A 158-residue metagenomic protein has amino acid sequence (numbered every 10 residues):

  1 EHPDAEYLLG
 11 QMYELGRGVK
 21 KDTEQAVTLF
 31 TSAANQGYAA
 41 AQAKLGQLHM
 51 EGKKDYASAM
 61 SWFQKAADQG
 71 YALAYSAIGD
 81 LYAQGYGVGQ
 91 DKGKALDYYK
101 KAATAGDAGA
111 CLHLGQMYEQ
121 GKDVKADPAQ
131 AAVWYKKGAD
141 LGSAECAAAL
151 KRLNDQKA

Functional and structural regions predicted by a protein language model:
E1-P3, L15-R17, D22, N35-Y38 (+6 more regions): Short helix-capping/linker turns of helical repeat alpha-solenoids
H2, Y13, L29, Y38 (+8 more regions): Tyrosine-centered aromatic motifs in long, intrinsically disordered, low-complexity repeat arrays
L8-L15, L29, K44-G52, S76-Q84 (+2 more regions): Hydrophobic face of amphipathic alpha-helices that form TPR/SEL1-like repeat modules and related alpha-solenoid
K20-S32, K53-K65, G89-K101, K125-W134: Structural signature of tandem alpha-helical TPR/SEL1-like repeats, specifically the intra-repeat loop/turn
A57, S61, D68-Y86, K92 (+3 more regions): Eukaryotic tandem repeat interaction scaffolds
K137-A158: Terminal, low-structured helical/coil segments at or just beyond the last alpha-helical repeat
